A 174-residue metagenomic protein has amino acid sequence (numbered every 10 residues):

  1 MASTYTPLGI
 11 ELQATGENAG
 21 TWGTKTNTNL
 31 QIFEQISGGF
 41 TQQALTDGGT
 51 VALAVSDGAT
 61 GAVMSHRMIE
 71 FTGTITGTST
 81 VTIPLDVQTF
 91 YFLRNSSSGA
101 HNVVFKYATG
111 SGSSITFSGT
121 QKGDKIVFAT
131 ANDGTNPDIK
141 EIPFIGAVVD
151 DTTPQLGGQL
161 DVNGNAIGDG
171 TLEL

Functional and structural regions predicted by a protein language model:
M1-G9, G16-V103, P137: Exposed extracellular interaction/assembly regions and N-terminal maturation sites
I10-L12, I167: Short clusters of hydrophobic/aromatic residues that line enzyme substrate/ligand-binding pockets
L30-G39, G99-A108, S113-S114, I126-F144: Short, surface-exposed terminal/edge motifs of secreted or surface/virion proteins that either
Q31, T72-I75, D86, S96-S97 (+5 more regions): Beta-strand repeat scaffolds of extracellular/surface proteins
T41-A52, S111-S113, I145-L174: Intrinsic low-complexity, repeat-rich intrinsically disordered segments enriched in small/flexible residues
D86-Q88, T120-D124: Tight coil/turn sites that cap or link beta-strands
T116-S118: Short beta-strand segments within Ig-like beta-sandwich modules, predominantly Fibronectin type-III
